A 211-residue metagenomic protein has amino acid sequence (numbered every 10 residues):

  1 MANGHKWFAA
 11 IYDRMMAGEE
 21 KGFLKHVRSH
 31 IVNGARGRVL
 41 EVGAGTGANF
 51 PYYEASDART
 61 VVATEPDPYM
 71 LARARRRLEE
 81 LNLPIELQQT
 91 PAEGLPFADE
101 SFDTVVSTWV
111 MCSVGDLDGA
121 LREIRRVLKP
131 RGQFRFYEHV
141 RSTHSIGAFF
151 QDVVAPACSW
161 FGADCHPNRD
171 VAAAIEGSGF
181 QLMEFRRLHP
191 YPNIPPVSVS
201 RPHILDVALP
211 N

Functional and structural regions predicted by a protein language model:
G18-R38, A48-Y52: Conserved alpha-helix/loop element of class I SAM-dependent methyltransferases that forms part of the SAM/SAH-binding
L40-G94: Class I SAM-dependent methyltransferase SAM/SAH-binding core
T90-V105: A short acidic, Gly/Pro-enriched loop at the edge of an enzyme's catalytic core that lines a small-molecule cofactor
T104-D116: A short SAM/SAH-binding and catalytic strip from SAM-dependent methyltransferases
D118-Q133: A short glycine-rich, Lys/Arg-flanked "PGG" loop and its adjoining helix->strand segment in the class I
R135-A157, G162: Conserved class I S-adenosyl-L-methionine
D164-G179: Short alpha-helix
R186-N211: Core SAM-dependent methyltransferase catalytic element
